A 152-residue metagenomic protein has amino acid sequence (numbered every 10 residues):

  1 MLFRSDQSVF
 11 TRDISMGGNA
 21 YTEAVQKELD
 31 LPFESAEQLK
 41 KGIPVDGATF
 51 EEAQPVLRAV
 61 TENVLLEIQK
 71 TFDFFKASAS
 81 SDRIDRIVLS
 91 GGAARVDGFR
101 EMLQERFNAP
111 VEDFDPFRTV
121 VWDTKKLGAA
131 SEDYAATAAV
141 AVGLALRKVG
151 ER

Functional and structural regions predicted by a protein language model:
M1-R152: Hydrophobic/aromatic-enriched cytosolic interaction surfaces used to assemble or bind macromolecules
